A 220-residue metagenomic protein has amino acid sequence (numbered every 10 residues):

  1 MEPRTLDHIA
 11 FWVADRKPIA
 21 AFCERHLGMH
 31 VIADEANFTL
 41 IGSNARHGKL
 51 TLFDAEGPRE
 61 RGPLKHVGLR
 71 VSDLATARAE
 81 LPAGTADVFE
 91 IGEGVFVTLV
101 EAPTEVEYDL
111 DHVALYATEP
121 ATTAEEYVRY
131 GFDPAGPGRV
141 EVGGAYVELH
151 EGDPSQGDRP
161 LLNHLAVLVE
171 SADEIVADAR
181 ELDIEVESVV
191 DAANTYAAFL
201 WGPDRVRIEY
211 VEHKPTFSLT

Functional and structural regions predicted by a protein language model:
M1-L50, A114-E148: Core segments of cupin and vicinal oxygen chelate
T5-A14, E56-P82, A86-E90, L110-E119 (+3 more regions): Vicinal oxygen chelate
K17, E35-N37, R61, R70 (+3 more regions): Surface-exposed charge patches in extracellular/virion surface proteins
K49-L50, G57-R61, E105-E107, S155-R159 (+1 more regions): A short local loop/turn or secondary-structure capping micro-motif enriched for an aromatic residue
A75-L115, A135-G152, V176-T220: Vicinal oxygen chelate
